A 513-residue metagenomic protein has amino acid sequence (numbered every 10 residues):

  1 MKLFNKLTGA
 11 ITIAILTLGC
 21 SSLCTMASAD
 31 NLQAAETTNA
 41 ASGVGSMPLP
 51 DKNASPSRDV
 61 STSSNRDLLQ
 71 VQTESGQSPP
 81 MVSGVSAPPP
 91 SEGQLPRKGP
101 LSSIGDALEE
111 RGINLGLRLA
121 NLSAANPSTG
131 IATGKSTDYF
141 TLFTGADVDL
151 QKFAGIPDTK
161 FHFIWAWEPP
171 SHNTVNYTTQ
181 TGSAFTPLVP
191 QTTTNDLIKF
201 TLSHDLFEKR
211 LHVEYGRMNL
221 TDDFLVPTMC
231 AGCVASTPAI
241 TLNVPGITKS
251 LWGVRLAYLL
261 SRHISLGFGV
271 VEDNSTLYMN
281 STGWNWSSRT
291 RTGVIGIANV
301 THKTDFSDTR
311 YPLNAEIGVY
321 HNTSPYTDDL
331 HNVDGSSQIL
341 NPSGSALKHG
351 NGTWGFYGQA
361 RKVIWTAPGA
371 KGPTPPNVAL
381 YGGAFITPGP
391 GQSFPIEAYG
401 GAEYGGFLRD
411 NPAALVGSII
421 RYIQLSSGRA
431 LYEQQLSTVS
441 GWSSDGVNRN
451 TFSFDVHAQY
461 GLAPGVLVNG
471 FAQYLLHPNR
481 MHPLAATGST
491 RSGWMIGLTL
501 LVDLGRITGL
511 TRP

Functional and structural regions predicted by a protein language model:
K2-L3, C24-L122, Q151, G155 (+1 more regions): N-terminal periplasmic/intermembrane-space "pro-region" immediately following the signal or transit peptide
E92-L115, D149-F161, F207-R210, H263 (+5 more regions): Short loop/turn motifs that connect adjacent beta-strands in outer-membrane beta-barrel proteins
R97-K98, A125, S136-L142, T194-I198 (+6 more regions): Residues that define the transmembrane beta-barrel architecture of outer-membrane proteins
L117, L142-V148, K199-H204, V254-Y258 (+6 more regions): Residues on the lipid-exposed face of transmembrane beta-strands in outer-membrane beta-barrel proteins
L117-S123, F161-W167, V213-R217, L266-E272 (+8 more regions): Transmembrane beta-barrel strands of outer-membrane/channel proteins
A125-F140, A154-K199, M279, W286 (+1 more regions): Surface-exposed loop and membrane-interface regions of Gram-negative outer-membrane beta-barrel proteins
N173-T201, E208-G296, V439-S440: Surface-exposed coil loops of outer-membrane beta-barrel proteins
T490-P513: Outer-membrane beta-barrel "beta-signal"
